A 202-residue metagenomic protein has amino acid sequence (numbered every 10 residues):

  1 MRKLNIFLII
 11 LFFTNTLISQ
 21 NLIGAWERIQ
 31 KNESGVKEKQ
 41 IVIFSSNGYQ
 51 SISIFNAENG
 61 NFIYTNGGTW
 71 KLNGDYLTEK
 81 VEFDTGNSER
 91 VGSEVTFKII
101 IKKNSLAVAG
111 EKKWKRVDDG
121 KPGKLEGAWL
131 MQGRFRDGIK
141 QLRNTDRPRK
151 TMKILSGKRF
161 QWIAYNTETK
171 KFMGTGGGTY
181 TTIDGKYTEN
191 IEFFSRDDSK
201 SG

Functional and structural regions predicted by a protein language model:
M1-I23: Bacterial Sec-dependent N-terminal signal peptides
F7-L8, Y180, F194: Intrinsically disordered, low-complexity segments enriched in polar/charged small residues
L17-N73, T78-T175, T188-G202: Lipid interaction determinants
G177-I183: Beta-propeller blade signature
